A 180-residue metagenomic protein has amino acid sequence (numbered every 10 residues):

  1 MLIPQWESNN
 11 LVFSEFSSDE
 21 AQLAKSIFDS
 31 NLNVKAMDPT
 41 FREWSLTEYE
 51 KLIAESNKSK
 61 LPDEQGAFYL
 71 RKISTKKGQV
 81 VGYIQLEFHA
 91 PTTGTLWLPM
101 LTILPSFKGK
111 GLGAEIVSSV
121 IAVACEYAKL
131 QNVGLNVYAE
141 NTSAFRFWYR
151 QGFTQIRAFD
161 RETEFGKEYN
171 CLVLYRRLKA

Functional and structural regions predicted by a protein language model:
L2-L11, E15-A21, S26-K108, V117-S119 (+3 more regions): Acetyl-CoA-dependent GNAT
D19, T142-S143: Short alpha-helical
K76, A90, E140, T163-G166: A short beta-turn/loop motif at secondary-structure boundaries
G111: Glycine-rich phosphate-binding loop
A114: Residues forming the Rossmann-fold NAD(P)(H) cofactor-binding site
E126-N136: Conserved GNAT acetyl-CoA-binding A-motif
G134-V137, Y149-C171: Conserved catalytic-core motifs of GNAT/GCN5-like acyltransferases
